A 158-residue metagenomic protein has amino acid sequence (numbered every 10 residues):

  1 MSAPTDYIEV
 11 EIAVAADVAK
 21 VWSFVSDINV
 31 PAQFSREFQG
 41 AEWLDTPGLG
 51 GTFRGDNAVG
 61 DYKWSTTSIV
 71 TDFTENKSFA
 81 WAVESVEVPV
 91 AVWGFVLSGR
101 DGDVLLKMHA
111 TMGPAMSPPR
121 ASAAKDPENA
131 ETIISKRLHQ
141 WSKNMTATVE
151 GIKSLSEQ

Functional and structural regions predicted by a protein language model:
M1-L49: Hydrophobic ligand-binding cavity/cleft-lining segments
S2-P4, E11, P31, G60 (+3 more regions): Generic marker of residues within folded, mature protein domains
V14, N57, A110-M112: Hydrophobic beta-strand positions in extracellular immunoglobulin-like domains
D17-K20, Q140, N144: Short amphipathic alpha-helical segments
K20-W22, Q33, K63-S65, A91 (+2 more regions): Short acidic, gly/pro-rich beta-turn/loop elements at beta-sheet edges and active-site/ligand-binding grooves
E42-V92, R100-L105, K143-Q158: Glycine-rich portal/gate segments that line the openings of hydrophobic small-molecule binding cavities
S85-K143, I152-S154: Beta-strand/loop substructures that line and gate deep hydrophobic ligand-binding cavities in soluble
